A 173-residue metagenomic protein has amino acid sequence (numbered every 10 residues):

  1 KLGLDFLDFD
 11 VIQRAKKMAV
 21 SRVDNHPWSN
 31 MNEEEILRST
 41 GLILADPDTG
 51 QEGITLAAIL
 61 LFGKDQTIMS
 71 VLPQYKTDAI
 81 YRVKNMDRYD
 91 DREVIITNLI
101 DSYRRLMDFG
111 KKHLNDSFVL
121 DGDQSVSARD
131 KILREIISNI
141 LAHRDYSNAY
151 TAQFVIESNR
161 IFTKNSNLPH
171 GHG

Functional and structural regions predicted by a protein language model:
K1-Y150, I156-G173: Active-site helix-to-loop segments that bind/position phosphate- or nucleotide-bearing substrates and donors across
